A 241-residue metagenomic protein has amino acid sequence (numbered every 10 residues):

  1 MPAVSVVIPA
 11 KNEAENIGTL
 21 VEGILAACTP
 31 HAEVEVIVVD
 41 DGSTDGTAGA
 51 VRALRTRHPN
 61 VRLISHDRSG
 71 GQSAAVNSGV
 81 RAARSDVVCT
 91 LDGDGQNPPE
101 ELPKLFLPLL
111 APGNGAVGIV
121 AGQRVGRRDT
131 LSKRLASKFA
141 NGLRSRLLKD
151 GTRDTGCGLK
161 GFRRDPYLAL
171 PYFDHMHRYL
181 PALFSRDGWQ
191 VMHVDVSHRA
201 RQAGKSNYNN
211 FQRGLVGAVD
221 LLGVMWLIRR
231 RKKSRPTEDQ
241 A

Functional and structural regions predicted by a protein language model:
A3-S5, E35: Cell-envelope/extracellular polymer assembly enzymes that use nucleotide-activated donors
I8-E22, G42: Active-site beta-to-alpha loop of glycosyltransferases that engages the nucleotide-sugar donor
E15-T19, D45-L54: Acidic helix N-cap motif at the loop->helix transition within catalytic regions of sugar-transfer enzymes
G23-E33: Short, acidic, metal-binding catalytic loop of nucleotide-sugar glycosyltransferases
V34-I37, A48-A82: Conserved donor nucleotide-binding strand/loop of the catalytic core
D40-G49, G95: A conserved acidic beta->alpha catalytic loop
I64-A82, V87-T90, Q96-D174, R178 (+1 more regions): Acceptor/aglycone-binding surface of glycosyltransferases and processive sugar-polymer synthases
Y172, M176, A182-R199: Catalytic donor-sugar/metal-binding loop of nucleotide-sugar-dependent glycosyltransferases
